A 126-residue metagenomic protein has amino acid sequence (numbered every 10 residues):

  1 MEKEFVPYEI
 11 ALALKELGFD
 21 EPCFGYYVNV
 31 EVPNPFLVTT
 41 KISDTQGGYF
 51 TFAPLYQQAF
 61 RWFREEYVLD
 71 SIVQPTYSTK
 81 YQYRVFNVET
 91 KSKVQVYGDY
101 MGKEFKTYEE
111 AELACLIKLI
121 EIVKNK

Functional and structural regions predicted by a protein language model:
M1-P33: Extreme N-terminal leader/activation tails
K3, E104, Y108-E109: Aromatic-acidic/polar surface patches that form glycan- and anion
I10, E65, E112-C115: Terminal low-complexity, poorly structured segments
L12, D20, V30-K106, E121 (+1 more regions): N-terminal segment of the canonical double-stranded RNA-binding domain
T107-L119: A short, charged, amphipathic alpha-helix used as a generic interaction element across diverse proteins
